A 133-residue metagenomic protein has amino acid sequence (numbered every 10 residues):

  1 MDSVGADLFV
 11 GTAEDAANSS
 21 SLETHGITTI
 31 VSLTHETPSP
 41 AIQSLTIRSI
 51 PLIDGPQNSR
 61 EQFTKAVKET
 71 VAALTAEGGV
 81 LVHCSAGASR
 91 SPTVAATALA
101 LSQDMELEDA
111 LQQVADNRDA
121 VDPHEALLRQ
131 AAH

Functional and structural regions predicted by a protein language model:
D2-G78, D109-R129: Cysteine-based protein phosphatase catalytic domain of the PTP/DSP
A66-Q103, E108-L111: Catalytic cysteine-centered active loop of the rhodanese-like fold, especially the PTP/DSP P-loop
